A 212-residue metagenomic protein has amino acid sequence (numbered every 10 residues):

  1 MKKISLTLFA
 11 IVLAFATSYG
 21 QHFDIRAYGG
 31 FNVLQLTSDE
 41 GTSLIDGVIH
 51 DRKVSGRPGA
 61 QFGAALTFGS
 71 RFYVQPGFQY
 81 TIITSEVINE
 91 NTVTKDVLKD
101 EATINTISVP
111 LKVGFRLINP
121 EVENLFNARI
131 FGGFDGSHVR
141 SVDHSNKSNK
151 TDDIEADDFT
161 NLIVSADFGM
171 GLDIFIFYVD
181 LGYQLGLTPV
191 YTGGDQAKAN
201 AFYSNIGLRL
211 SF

Functional and structural regions predicted by a protein language model:
M1-Y28, L210-F212: Bacterial Sec-dependent N-terminal signal peptides
Y19-F23, R71, I118-N127: Short loop/turn motifs that connect adjacent beta-strands in outer-membrane beta-barrel proteins
Y19-G63: Short glycine/proline- and aromatic-enriched beta-strand/turn motifs that initiate or cap beta-hairpins
Q21-F23, G56-F62, T103-V109, F126 (+3 more regions): Residues that define the transmembrane beta-barrel architecture of outer-membrane proteins
A27-F31, A60-S70, F78-Y80, V109-F115 (+4 more regions): Residues on the lipid-exposed face of transmembrane beta-strands in outer-membrane beta-barrel proteins
Q35-V54, I82-N105, H138-T160, P189-A199: Flexible, solvent-exposed loop segments that connect beta-strands
G77-V87, A156-F212: Predominantly the C-terminal beta-signal and adjacent terminal strand-loop region of outer-membrane beta-barrel
D100-K112, R116-N119, N127-V142: Structural signature of Gram-negative outer-membrane beta-barrels, strongest in the C-terminal barrel of TonB-dependent
